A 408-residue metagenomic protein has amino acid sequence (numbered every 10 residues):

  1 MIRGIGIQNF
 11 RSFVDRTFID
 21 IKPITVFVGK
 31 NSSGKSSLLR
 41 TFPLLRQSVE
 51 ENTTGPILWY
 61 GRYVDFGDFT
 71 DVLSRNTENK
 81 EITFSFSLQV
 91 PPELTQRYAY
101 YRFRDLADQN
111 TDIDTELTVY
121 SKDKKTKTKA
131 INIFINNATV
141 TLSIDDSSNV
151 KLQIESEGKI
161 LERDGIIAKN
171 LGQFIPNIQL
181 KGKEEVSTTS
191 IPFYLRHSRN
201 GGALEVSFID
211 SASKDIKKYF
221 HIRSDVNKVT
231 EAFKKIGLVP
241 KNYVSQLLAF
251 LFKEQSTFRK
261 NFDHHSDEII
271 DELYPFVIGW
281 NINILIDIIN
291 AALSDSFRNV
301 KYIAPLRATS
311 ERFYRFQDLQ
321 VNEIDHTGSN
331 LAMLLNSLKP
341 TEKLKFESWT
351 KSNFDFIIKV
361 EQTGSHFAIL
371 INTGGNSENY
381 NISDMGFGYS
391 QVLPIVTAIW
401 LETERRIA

Functional and structural regions predicted by a protein language model:
M1-N299, K351, I358-V360: P-loop NTPase switch/coupling surface
G29-K30, L334-L335, K351, K359-W400 (+1 more regions): Conserved ABC ATPase signature
T41-V49, V392-L401: Short, Φ-rich (hydrophobic/aromatic) sequence segments
I282, I286, S296, K339 (+3 more regions): Active-site-proximal structural scaffolding
I288-A292, K345-S348, I357-I358, I382 (+1 more regions): Generic recognition of flexible, low-complexity loop/linker segments
D295-R307, E311, L331-E361: Amphipathic alpha-helical domain-onset/packing element
R312-Q317: Short conserved micro-motifs at the rims of enzyme active sites and ligand-binding pockets
V321-A332: Acyl/amide activation-and-transfer machinery of modular secondary-metabolite enzymes
